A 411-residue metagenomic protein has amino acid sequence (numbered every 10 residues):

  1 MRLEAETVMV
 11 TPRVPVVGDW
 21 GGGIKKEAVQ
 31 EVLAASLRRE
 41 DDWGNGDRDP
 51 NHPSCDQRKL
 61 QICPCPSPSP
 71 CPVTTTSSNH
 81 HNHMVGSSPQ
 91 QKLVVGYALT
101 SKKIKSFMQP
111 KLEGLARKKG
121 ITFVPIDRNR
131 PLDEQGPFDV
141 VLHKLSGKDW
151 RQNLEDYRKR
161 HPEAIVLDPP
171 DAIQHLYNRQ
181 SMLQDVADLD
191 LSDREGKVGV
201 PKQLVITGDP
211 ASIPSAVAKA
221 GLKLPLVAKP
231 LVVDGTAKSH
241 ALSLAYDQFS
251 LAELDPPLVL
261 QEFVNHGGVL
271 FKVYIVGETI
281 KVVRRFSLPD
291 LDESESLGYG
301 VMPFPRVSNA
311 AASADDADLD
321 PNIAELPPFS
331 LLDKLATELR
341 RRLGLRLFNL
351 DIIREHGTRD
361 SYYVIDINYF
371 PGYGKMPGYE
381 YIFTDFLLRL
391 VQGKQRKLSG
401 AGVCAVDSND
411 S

Functional and structural regions predicted by a protein language model:
R2-L3, R13-W20, K25, E31-L33 (+13 more regions): Active-site nucleotide/adenylate-binding loops and adjacent lid/helix of ATP-dependent enzymes
A116-Q135: A short, well-structured beta->alpha microelement
P125-I126, D168, N349: A structural preference for short, hydrophobic beta-strand core positions in alpha/beta folds
L142: N-terminal Rossmann-like NAD(P) cofactor-binding module of classical short-chain dehydrogenase/reductase
L226, V259, K281, R346-F348 (+1 more regions): Protein kinase-like catalytic core scaffold
A336-T337: A conserved acidic, glycine/proline-rich C-terminal tail/linker
R341-L345, R354-S411: C-terminal active-site "lid" helix and adjoining low-complexity regulatory extension at the edge of ATP-using catalytic
